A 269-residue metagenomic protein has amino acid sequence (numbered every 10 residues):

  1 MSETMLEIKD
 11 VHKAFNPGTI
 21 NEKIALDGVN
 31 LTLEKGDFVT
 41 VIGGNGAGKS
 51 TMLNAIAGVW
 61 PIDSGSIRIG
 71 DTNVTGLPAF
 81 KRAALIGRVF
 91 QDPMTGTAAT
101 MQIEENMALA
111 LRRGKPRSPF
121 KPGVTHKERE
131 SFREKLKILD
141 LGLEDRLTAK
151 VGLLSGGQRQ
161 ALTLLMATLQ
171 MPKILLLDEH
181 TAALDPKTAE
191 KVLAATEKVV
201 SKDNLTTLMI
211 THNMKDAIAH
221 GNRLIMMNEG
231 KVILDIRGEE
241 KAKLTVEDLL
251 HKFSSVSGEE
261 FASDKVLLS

Functional and structural regions predicted by a protein language model:
S2-M5, A14-G28, P78: A short, flexible loop at the N-terminus of ABC-type nucleotide-binding domains that lies
T19, N73-G87, T95, S118-T125 (+1 more regions): ABC ATPase NBD coupling module
I42-G44: The feature captures the beta-strand-to-loop junction immediately N-terminal to the Walker
A57: Helix-to-loop junction immediately C-terminal to a conserved catalytic motif
G65-N73, L234-I236: Conserved ABC transporter NBD signature motif
A167-T168: ABC ATPase C-loop
T211-H212: H-loop/switch region of ABC-family ATPase nucleotide-binding domains
K231-S257: Conserved beta-strand-loop-alpha-helix hinge in the C-terminal portion of ABC ATPase nucleotide-binding domains
